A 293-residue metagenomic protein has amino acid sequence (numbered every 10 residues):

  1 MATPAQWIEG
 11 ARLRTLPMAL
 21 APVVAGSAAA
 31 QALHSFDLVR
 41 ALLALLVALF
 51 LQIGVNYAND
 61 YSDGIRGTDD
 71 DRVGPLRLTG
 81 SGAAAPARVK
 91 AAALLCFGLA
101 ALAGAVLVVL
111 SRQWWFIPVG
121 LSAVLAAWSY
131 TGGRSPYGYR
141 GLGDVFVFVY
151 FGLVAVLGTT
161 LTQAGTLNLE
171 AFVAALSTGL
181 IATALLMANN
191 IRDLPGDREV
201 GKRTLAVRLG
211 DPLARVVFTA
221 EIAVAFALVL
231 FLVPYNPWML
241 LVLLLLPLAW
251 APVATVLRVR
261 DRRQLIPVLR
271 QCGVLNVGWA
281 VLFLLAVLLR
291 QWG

Functional and structural regions predicted by a protein language model:
M1-V39, L43, S135: Topogenic membrane-insertion module of multi-pass membrane proteins
P17-G26, L78, V145-T160, T178 (+2 more regions): Small-residue-rich segments of transmembrane alpha-helices in multi-pass membrane proteins, especially helix faces
V23-A25, L33-N59, I117-W128, N168-A188: Membrane-embedded alpha-helical segments that form the functional core of polytopic membrane enzymes, especially those
F50-V73, T183-A206: Acidic (Asp/Glu-rich) catalytic motifs at the cytosolic membrane interface
R72-W114, L205-P237, G273-W279: Multi-pass membrane catalytic core of lipid/isoprenoid biosynthesis enzymes
L76-T166: Intramembrane alpha-helical segments
V147-L194, V200, P212-R215: Functional transmembrane core segments of multi-pass inner-membrane proteins
P234-W292: Extended hydrophobic alpha-helices typical of membrane-associated regions
